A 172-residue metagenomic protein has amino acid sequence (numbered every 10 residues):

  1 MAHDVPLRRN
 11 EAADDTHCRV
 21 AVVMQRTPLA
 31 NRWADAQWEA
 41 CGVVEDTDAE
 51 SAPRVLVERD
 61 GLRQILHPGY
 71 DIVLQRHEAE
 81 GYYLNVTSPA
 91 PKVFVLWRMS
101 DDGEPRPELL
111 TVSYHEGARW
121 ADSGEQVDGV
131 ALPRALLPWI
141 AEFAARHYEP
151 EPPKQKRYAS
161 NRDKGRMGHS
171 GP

Functional and structural regions predicted by a protein language model:
M1-R134, E149-P172: Terminal targeting/leader modules
L136-Y148: Amphipathic alpha-helical interface segments used for dimerization/assembly
